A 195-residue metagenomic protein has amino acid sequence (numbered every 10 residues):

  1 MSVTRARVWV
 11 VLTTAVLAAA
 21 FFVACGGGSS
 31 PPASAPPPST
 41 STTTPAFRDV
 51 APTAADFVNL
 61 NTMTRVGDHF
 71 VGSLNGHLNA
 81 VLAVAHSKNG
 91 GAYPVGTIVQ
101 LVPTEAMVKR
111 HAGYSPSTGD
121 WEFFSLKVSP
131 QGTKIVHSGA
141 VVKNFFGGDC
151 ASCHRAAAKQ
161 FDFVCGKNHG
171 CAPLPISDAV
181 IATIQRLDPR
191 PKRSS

Functional and structural regions predicted by a protein language model:
S2, A18, Y114-P116: Intrinsically disordered, low-complexity regions enriched in Ser/Pro/Gly/Gln/His and often acidic
S2-T14: Bacterial N-terminal signal peptides that target proteins for export
L17-A18, T43: N-terminal leader/targeting signatures
F22-A24: C-terminal motif of bacterial Sec signal peptides marking the signal peptidase cleavage site
G26-S29: Bacterial signal peptide processing site
P31, P36-P38, T44-F47, R65-V66 (+1 more regions): Sequence context surrounding c-type heme c attachment/ligation sites in exported
P37-V95: N-terminal secretory signal peptides
